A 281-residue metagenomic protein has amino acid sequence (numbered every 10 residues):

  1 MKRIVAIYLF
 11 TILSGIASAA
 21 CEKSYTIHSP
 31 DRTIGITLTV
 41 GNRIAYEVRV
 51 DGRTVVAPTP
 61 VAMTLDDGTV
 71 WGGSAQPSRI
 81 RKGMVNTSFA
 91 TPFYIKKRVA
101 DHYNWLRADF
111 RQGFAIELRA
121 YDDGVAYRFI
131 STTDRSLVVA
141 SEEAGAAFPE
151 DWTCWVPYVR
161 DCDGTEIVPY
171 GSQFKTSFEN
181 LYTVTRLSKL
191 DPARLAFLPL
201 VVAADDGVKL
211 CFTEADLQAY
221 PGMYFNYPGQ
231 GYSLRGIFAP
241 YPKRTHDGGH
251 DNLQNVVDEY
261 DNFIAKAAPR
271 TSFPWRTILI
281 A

Functional and structural regions predicted by a protein language model:
M1-I4: Positively charged n-region of N-terminal signal peptides that target proteins for export
A6-G15: Bacterial N-terminal signal peptides
G15-K23: Bacterial Sec-dependent signal peptides at the C-terminal "C-region" and cleavage site
S24-A281: N-terminal accessory beta-strand-rich subdomains and adjacent acidic, glycine-rich linkers that precede catalytic cores
